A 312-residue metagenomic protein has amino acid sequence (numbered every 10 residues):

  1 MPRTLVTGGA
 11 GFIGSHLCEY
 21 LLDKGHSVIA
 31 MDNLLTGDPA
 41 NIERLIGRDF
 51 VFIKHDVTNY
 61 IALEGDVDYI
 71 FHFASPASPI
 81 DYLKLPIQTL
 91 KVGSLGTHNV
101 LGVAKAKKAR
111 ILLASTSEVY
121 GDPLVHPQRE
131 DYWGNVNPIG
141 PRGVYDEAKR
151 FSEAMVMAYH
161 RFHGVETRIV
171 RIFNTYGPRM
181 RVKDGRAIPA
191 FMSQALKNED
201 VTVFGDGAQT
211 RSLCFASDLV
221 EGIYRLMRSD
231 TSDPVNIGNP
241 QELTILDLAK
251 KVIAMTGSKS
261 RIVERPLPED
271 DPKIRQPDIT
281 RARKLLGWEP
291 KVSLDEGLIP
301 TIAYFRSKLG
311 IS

Functional and structural regions predicted by a protein language model:
M1-T175, S217, V292, P300 (+2 more regions): N-terminal Rossmann-like NAD(P)+-binding domain of SDR-like oxidoreductases, especially those catalyzing
T4, L17, H55, N99 (+2 more regions): C-terminal substrate-binding subdomain of Rossmann-fold SDR/epimerase-dehydratase oxidoreductases
F12, G143, R186, A190 (+2 more regions): Amphipathic alpha-helical recognition patches that constitute DNA-binding helices
T36, P178, N239: Short, conserved catalytic or interaction motifs in soluble domains
A40-E43, P123-H126, R181-K183, L248-A249 (+1 more regions): Short aromatic-enriched loop/helix-cap "lid" or pocket-rim segments at secondary-structure transitions that line
I46, G140, M180-D184, Q241 (+2 more regions): Residue-level signature of the cytosolic catalytic core of signaling kinases
F151, M155, Y159, F191 (+2 more regions): Hydrophobic alpha-helix immediately C-terminal to the catalytic Tyr-X-X-X-Lys motif of short-chain
